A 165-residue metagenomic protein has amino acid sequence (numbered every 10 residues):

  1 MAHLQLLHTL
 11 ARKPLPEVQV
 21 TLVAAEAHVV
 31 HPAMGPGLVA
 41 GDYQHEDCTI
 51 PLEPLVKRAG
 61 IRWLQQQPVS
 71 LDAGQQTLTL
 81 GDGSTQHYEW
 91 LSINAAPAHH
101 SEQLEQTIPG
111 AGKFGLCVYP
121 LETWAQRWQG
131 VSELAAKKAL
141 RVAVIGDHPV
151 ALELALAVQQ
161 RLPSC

Functional and structural regions predicted by a protein language model:
M1, K138-P149: Beta1/beta-strand and adjacent pyrophosphate-binding region of the FAD-binding site in flavoprotein oxidoreductases
M1-R62, P149, E153-C165: Beta1-alpha1 glycine-rich phosphate/pyrophosphate-binding loop at the start of Rossmann-like nucleotide-binding domains
Q5, L10, H28, V39-Y43 (+6 more regions): Aromatic-residue detector
R58-A143: FAD-binding core/adjacent interface of flavoenzyme oxidoreductases
